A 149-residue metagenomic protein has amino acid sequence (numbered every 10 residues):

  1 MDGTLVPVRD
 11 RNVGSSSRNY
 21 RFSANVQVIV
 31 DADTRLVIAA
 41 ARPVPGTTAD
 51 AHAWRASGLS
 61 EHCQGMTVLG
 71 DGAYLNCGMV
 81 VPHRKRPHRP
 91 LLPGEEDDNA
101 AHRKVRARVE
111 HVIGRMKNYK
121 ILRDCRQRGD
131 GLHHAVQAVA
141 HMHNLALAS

Functional and structural regions predicted by a protein language model:
M1-S149: Short, well-ordered secondary-structure "scaffold" segments embedded in the functional core of diverse domains
